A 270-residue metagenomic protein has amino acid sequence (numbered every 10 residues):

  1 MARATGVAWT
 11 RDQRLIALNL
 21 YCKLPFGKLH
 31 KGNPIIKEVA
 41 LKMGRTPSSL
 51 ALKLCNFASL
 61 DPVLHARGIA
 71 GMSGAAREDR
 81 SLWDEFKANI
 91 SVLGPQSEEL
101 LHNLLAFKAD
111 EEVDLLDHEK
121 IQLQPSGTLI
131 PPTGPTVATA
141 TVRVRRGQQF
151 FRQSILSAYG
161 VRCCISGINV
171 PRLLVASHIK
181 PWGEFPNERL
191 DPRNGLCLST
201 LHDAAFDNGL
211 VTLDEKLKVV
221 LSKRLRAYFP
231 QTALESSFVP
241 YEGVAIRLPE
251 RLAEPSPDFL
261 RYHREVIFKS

Functional and structural regions predicted by a protein language model:
A2-L20, V142: Short, Lys/Arg-enriched anionic-surface-contact patches
Y21-K31: Short helix->loop/beta-hairpin flanking segments within DNA-binding domains
I35-A40: Short alpha-helical "recognition helix" segments of helix-turn-helix
R45-L60: Major-groove recognition helix of helix-turn-helix-like DNA-binding domains
T46, R162, V175, L198: The −1 position to Zn-ligating cysteines in a subset of zinc-ribbon hairpins
P62-L82: Short Lys/Arg-enriched helix C-cap and helix-to-coil transition segments that create basic nucleic-acid-contact patches
L123-R162, K180-R193: Short, charged surface segments at domain edges that flank catalytic/cofactor-binding sites
F150, I168-P171, K180-S270: A detector for short metal-coordination/catalytic motifs
